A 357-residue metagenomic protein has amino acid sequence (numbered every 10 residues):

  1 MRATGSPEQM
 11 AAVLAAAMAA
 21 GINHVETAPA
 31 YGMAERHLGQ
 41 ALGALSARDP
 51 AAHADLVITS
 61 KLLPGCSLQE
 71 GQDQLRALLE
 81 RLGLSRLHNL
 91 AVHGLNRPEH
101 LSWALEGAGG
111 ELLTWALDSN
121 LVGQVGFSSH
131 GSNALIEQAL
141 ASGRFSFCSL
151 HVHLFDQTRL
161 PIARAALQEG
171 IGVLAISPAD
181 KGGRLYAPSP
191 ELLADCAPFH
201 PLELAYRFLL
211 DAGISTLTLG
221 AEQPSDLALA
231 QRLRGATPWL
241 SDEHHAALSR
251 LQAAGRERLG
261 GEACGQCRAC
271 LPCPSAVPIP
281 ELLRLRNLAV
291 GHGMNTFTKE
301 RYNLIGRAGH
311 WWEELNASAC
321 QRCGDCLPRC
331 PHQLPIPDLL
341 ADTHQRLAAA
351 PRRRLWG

Functional and structural regions predicted by a protein language model:
M1-L56: N-terminal binding-site loop/beta-alpha segment at the start of enzyme catalytic domains that lines or forms
R2-E8, A19, C66-A175, A179-D180 (+2 more regions): Glycine/proline-rich, positively charged, aromatic-decorated active-site loop/lid region on the catalytic face
M18, I22-E26, L42-A44, R48 (+1 more regions): Structured C-terminal cap/extension of enzyme domains
P29, M33, L63, N96 (+6 more regions): Short beta->alpha linker loops
R36-H37, L135-I136, R159, L185-Y186: Short Asp/Glu-rich motifs
A44-D55, L82-L84, A116-L121, G143-R144 (+1 more regions): Short helix-capping segments at alpha-helix termini
I58-K61, A91: Extended hydrophobic secondary-structure segments that form protein cores and membrane-embedded regions
L62-P64, L347: Acidic, glycine-rich active-site loops and adjacent beta-strand->loop/helix elements that engage anionic groups
